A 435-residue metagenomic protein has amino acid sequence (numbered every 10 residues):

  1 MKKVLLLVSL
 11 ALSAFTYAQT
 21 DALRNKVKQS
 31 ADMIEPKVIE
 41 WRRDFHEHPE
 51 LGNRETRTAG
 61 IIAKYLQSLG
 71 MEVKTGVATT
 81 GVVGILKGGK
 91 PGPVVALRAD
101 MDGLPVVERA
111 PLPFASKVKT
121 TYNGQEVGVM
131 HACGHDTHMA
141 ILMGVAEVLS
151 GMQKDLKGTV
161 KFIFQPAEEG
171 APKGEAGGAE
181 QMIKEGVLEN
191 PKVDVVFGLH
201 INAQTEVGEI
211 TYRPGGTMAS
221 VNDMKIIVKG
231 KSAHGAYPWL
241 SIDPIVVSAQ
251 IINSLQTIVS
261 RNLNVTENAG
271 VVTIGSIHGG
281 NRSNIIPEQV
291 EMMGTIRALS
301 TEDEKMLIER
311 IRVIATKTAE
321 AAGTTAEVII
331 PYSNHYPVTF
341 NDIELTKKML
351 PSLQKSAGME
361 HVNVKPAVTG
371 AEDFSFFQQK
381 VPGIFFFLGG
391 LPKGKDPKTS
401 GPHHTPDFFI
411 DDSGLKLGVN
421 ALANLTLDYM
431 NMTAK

Functional and structural regions predicted by a protein language model:
M1-A22: Bacterial Sec-dependent N-terminal signal peptides
Q19-M130, A140-G144, V148-K157: Acidic/His- and Gly-rich active-site-bordering loop/insert found across diverse amide/peptide-bond hydrolases
A22, S68, A249-K435: Metal-dependent amide/peptide-bond hydrolase catalytic core, centered on the "pita-bread" metallohydrolase fold
D32-P36, P49-G60, A132, D136 (+8 more regions): Soluble non-cytosolic domains of exported or imported proteins
F45, G84, L97, H135 (+8 more regions): Divalent metal-coordination and catalytic microenvironments
E108-K119, G215-A219, K393-P402: Short, flexible, mixed-charge acidic loops at enzyme active sites
V118-M130, D136-T137, V148-S276, N281-I285: Histidine/acidic-residue-rich, glycine-tolerant segments that coordinate divalent metal ions
